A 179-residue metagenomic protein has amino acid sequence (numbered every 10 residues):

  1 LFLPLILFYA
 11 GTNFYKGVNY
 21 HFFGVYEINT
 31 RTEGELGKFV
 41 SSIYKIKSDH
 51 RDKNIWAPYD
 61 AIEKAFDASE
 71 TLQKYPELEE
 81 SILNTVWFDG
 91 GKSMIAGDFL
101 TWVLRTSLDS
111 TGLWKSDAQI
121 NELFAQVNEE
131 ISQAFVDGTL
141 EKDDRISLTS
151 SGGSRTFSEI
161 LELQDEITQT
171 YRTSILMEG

Functional and structural regions predicted by a protein language model:
F2-L7: Membrane-interfacial entry segments at the cytosolic side of transmembrane helices
F8-E178: Juxtamembrane membrane-water interface segments immediately following transmembrane helices in multi-pass
